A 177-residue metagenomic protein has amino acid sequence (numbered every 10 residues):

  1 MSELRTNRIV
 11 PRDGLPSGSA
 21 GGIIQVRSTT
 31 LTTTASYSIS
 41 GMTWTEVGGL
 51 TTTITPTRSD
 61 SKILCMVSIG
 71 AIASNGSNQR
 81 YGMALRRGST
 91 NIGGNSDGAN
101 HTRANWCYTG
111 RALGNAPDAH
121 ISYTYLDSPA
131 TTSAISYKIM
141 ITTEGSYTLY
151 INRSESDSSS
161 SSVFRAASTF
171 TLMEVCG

Functional and structural regions predicted by a protein language model:
M1, S17-S19, E155-S161: Short aromatic-glycine motifs in intrinsically disordered, low-complexity regions
M1-T6, G49, A167: Surface-exposed or flexible loop/turn and strand-edge residues in extracellular/cell-surface modules
E3-Y37: Glycine-rich, low-complexity segments
T33, T45-G48: Non-catalytic, glycine-rich low-complexity segments
S38-I39, T43, L50, T55-K62 (+2 more regions): Terminal beta-strand-rich extracellular "head" domains that mediate receptor/glycan or other ligand binding
